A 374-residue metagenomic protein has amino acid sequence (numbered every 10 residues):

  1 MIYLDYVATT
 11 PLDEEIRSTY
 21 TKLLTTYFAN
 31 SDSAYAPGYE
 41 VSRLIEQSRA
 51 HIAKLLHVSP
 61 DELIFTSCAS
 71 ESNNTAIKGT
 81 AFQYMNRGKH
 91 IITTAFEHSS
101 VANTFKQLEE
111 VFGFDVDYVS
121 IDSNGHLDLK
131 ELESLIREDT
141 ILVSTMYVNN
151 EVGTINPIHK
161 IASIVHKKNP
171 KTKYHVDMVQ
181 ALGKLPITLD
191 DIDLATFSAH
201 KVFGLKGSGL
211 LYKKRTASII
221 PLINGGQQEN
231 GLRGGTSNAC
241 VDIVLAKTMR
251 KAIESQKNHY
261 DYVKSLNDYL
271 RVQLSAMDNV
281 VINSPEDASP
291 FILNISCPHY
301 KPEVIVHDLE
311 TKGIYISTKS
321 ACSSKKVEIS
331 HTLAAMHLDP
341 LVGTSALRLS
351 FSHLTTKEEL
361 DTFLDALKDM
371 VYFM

Functional and structural regions predicted by a protein language model:
M1-M374: Pyridoxal 5′-phosphate
